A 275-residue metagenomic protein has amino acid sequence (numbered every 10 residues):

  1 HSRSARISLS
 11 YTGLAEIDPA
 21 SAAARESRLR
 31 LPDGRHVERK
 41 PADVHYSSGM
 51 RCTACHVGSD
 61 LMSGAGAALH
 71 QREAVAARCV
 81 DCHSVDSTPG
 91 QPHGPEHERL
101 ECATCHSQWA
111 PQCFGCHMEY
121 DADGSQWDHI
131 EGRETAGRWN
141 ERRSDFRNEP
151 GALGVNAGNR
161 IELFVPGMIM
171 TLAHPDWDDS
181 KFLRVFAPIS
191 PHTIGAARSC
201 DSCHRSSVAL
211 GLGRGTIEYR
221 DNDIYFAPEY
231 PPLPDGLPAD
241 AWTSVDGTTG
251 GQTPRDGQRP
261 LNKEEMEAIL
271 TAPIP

Functional and structural regions predicted by a protein language model:
H1-P275: C-type cytochrome heme-c attachment and multiheme electron-transfer modules
